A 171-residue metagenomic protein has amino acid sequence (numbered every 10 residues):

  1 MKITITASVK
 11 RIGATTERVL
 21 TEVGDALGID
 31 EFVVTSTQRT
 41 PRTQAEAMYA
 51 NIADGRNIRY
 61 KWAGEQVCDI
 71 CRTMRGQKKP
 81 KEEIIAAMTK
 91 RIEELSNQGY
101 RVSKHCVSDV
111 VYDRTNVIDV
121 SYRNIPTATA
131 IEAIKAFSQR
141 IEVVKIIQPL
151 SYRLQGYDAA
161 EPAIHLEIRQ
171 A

Functional and structural regions predicted by a protein language model:
M1-R39, R56-R75: Active-site acidic/histidine clusters and adjacent loop/turn architecture that either coordinate catalytic ions
T16-L20, Q44-M48, I85, T89 (+1 more regions): Extracytoplasmic/secreted envelope proteins and their assembly/folding machinery, especially bacterial periplasmic
E22-D30, P41-G55, A136-R140: Structured segments of extracytoplasmic/periplasmic soluble domains in secreted or envelope-associated proteins
F32-V34, A47, I118-V120: Generic hydrophobic secondary-structure signal
S36-Q38, N51, Y122-N124: Generic secondary-structure microfeatures
Q38, A47, A163: Functionally constrained cores in energy, signaling, and assembly domains
T43-V67, I92-L95: Charged, often glycine-rich, active-site loop that binds/positions anionic groups
A63-A171: Catalytic cores and adjacent binding grooves of peptidoglycan-active enzymes
